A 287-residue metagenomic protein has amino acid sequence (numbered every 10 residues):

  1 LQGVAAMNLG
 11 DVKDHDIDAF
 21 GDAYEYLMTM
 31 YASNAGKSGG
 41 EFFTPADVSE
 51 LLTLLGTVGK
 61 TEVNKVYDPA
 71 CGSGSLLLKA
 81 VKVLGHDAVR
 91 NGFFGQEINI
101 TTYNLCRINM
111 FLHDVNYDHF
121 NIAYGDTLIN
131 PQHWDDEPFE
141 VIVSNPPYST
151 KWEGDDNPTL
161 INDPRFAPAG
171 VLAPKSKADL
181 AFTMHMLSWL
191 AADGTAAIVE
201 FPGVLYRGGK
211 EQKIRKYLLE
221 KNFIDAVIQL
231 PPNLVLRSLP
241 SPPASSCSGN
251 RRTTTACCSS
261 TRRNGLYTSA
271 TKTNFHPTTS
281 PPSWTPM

Functional and structural regions predicted by a protein language model:
L1-A32, G39-E41: Long recognition/docking surfaces used for binding and targeting
Q2, I17-G21, E25, A46 (+4 more regions): Non-catalytic, well-ordered alpha-helical scaffold segments
Q2-A5, Y24-A32, T53, T57 (+4 more regions): Amphipathic, well-packed alpha-helical segments that form the structural scaffold of globular domains
V12-D16, E41, G95, V171-K175 (+1 more regions): Alpha-helix initiation/capping motif
H15-A19, Y117, T195: Alpha-helix N-cap and coil->helix boundary residues
S38-S144, S149-L160, F166, L180-A181 (+3 more regions): Conserved S-adenosyl-L-methionine
D136-M287: A conserved structural/catalytic subdomain of Rossmann-like adenosyl-cofactor enzymes
